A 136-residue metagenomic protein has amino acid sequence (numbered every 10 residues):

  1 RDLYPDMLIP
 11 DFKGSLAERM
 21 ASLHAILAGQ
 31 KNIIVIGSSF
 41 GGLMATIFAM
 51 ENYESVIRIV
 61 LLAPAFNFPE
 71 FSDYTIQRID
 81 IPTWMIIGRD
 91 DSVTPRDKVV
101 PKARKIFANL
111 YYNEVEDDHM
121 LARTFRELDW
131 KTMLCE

Functional and structural regions predicted by a protein language model:
R1-K31: Active-site catalytic motif of lipid deacylating hydrolases and related acyltransferases
P10-F12, Y112-D118: Short glycine-rich catalytic loops that host catalytic nucleophiles or stabilize transition states across multiple
V35-I36, I59: Conserved alpha/beta-hydrolase fold motif
I36-A45: Gly/Ala-rich beta-loop-alpha elbow adjacent to hydrolase catalytic centers
E54-N67: A conserved short beta-strand
I79, W84-I87, D91: Short beta-strand/loop motif that positions the catalytic acidic residue of the alpha/beta-hydrolase fold
S92-K98, A122: Conserved alpha/beta-hydrolase "acid-adjacent" motif
D117-R126: Catalytic histidine-centered segment of alpha/beta-hydrolase-like enzymes
